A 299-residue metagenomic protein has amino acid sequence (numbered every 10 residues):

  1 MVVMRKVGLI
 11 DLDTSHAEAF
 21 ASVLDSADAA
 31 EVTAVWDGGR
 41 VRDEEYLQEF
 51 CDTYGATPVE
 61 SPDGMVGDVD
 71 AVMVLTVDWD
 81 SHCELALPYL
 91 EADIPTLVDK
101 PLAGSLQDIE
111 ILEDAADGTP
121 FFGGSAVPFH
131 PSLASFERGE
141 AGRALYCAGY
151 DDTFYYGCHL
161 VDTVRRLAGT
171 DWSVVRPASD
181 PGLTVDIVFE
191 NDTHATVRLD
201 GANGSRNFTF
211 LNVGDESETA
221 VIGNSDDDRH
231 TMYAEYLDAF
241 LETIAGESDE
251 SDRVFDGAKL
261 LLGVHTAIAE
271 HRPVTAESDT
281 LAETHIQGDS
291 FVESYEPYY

Functional and structural regions predicted by a protein language model:
M1-T53: N-terminal Rossmann-like dinucleotide-binding module
T33, D70, R143: Conserved acidic residues
F50-E113, Y299: Beta-loop-alpha module in the N-terminal Rossmann-like domain of NAD(P)-dependent dehydrogenases, especially those
T53, D63-G64, A71-V74, G246-Y299: C-terminal helix-rich "cap/oligomerization" subdomain common to oxidoreductases
L97-G157: A contiguous active-site-proximal alpha/beta segment in oxidoreductase catalytic domains
A144-S205, D252-K259: Rossmann-like dinucleotide-binding domain that binds NAD(P)(H)
G182-F240: C-terminal substrate-binding/catalytic lobe of Rossmann-fold NAD(P)-dependent oxidoreductases
